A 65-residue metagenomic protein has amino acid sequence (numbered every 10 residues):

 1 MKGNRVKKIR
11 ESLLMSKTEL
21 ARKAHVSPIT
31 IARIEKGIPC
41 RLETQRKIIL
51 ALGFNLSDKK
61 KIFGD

Functional and structural regions predicted by a protein language model:
M1-S12: A short, Lys/Arg-rich alpha-helix, primarily the initiator
R5, S16, R41-T44: Residues that mark the N-terminal boundary/hinge immediately upstream of a DNA-recognition element
V6, L20-A21, I31-I34: Conserved hydrophobic/aromatic packing and binding residues within compact polymer-binding modules
E11, R22, L50: Alpha-helical residues within the helix-turn-helix
H25-C40: Recognition helix of helix-turn-helix/homeodomain-like DNA-binding domains that insert into the DNA major groove
E43-K60: DNA major-groove recognition helix of helix-turn-helix/homeodomain DNA-binding modules
